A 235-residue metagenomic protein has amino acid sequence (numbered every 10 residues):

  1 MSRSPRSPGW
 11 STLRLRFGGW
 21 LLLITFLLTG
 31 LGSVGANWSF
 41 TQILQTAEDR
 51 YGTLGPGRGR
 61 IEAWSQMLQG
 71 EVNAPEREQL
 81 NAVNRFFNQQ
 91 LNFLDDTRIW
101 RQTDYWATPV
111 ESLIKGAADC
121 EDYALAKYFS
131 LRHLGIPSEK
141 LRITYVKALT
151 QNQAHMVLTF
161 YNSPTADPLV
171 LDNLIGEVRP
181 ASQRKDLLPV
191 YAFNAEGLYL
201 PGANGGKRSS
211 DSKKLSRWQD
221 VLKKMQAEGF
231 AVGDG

Functional and structural regions predicted by a protein language model:
M1-L13: N-terminal secretory signal peptides that target proteins for export/translocation
S2-P5, G30-G235: A structural boundary/capping signal
L13-L15, L31: Leucine-biased recognition of intrinsically disordered, low-complexity hydrophobic segments
G18-T29: Bacterial N-terminal signal peptides
